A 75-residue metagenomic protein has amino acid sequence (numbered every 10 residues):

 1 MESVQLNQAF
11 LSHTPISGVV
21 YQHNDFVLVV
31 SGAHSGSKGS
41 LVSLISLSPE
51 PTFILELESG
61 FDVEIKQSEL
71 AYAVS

Functional and structural regions predicted by a protein language model:
E2-A9, I16-S75: Basic/aromatic-rich interaction segments and small domains that mediate binding to polyanionic partners
